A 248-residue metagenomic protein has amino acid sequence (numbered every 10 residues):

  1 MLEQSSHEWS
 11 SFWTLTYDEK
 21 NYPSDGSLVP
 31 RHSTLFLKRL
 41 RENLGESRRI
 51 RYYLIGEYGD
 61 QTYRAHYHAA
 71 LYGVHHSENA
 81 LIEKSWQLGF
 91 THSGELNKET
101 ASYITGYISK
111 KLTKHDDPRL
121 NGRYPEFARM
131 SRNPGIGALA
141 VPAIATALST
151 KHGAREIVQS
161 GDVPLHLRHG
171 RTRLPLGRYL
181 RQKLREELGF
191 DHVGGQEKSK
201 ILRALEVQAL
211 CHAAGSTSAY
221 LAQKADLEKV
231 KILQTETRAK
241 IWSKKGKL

Functional and structural regions predicted by a protein language model:
M1-L2, I82-W86, A101, I108 (+1 more regions): Generic hydrophobic, helix-prone segments enriched in Leu/Val/Ile
M1-Q61: Signature for HUH/AEP ssDNA processing cores
D18-E19, R41, L54-H68, E228-W242: Residue-level signal for functionally critical sites in structured catalytic/ligand-binding pockets
G59-A65, A69-R203: Conserved His + Asp/Glu catalytic blocks
L176-L248: Long non-globular sequence segments
